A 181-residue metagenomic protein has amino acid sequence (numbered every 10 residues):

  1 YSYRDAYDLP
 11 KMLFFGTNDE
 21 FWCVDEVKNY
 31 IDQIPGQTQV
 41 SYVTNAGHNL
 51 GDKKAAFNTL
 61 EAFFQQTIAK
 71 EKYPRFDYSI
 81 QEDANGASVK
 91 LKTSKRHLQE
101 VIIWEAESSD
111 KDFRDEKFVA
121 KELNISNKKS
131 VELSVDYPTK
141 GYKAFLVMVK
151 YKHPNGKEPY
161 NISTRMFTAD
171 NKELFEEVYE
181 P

Functional and structural regions predicted by a protein language model:
Y7, L13-F15, D19: Short beta-strand/loop motif that positions the catalytic acidic residue of the alpha/beta-hydrolase fold
E20-E26, G51-D52: Conserved alpha/beta-hydrolase "acid-adjacent" motif
C23-D32, W104-A106: Short alpha-helix in the alpha/beta-hydrolase fold that links the catalytic acid
I34-G51: Catalytic histidine neighborhood in serine/cysteine hydrolases with alpha/beta-hydrolase-type architecture
K54-A55, A62-E105, K117-E132: Surface beta-strand/loop "capping" patches
V131-K140: Short, hydrophobic beta-strand segments
K140-P154: Short, aromatic- and glycine-rich surface loops/edge beta-strands on solvent-exposed regions
P154-P181: Short beta-strand elements
